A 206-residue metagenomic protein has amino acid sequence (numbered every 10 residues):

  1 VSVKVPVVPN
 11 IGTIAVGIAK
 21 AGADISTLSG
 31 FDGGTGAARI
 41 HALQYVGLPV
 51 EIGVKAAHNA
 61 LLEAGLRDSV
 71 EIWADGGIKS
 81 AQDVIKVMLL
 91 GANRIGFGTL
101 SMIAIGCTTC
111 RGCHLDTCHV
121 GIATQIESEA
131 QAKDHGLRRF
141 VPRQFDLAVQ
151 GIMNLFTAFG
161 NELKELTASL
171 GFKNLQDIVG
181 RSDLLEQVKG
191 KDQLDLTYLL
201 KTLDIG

Functional and structural regions predicted by a protein language model:
V1-F140: Glycine-rich phosphate/ribose-binding loops and adjacent secondary-structure elements that form binding surfaces
S29, F172-G206: Terminal amphipathic helices with adjacent charged low-complexity linkers/tails
G106-S182, E186: Active-site or pore-adjacent capping/gating segments
